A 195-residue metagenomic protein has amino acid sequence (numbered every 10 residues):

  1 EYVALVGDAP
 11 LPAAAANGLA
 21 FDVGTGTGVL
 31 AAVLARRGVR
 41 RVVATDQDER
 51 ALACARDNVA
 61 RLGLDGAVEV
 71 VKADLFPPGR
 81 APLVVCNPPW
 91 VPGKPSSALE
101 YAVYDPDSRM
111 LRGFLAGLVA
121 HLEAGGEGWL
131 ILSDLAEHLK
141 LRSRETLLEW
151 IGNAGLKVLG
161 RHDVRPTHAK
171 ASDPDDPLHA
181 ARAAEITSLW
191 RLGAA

Functional and structural regions predicted by a protein language model:
E1-G7, L111-L115: Short, well-ordered alpha-helical scaffold segments within catalytic/effector domains
V3-C86, P92: Conserved SAM/SAH cofactor-binding pocket of Class I
Q47-E49, R61-L64, V68-A184: S-adenosylmethionine
I186-W190: Short beta-strand micro-motifs in enzyme catalytic cores
R191-A195: C-terminal lobe and adjacent flexible extensions of AdoMet/dcAdoMet transferase-like proteins
